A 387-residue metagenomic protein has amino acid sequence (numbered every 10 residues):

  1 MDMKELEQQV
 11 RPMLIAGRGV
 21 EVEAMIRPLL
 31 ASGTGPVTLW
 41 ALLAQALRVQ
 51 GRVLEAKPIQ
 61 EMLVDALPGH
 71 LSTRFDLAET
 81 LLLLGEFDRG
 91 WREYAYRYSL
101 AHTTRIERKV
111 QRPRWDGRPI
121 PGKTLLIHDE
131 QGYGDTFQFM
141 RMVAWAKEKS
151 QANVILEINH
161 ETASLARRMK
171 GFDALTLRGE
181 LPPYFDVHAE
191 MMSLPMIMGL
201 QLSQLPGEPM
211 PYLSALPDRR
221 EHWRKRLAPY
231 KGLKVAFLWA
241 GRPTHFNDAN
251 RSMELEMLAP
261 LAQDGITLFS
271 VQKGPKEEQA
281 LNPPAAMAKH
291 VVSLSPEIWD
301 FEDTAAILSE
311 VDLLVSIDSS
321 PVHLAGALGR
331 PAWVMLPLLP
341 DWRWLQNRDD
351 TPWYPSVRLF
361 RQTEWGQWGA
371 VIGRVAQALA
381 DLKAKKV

Functional and structural regions predicted by a protein language model:
M1-L313, D318-V387: Alpha-helical solenoid repeat scaffolds of the TPR/TPR-like class and their adjacent stem/linker regions that mediate
